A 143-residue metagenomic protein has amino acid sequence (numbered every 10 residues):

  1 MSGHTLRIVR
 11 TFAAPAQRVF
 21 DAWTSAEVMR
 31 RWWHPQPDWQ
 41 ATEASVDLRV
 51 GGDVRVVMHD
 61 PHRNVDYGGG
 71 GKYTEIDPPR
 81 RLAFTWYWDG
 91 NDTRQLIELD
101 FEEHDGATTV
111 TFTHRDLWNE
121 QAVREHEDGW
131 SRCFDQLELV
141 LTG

Functional and structural regions predicted by a protein language model:
M1-W39: Hydrophobic ligand-binding cavity/cleft-lining segments
R7, A41, D66-G70, T93-I97: Short, surface-exposed coil-to-beta transition loops
R7-A13, D47, V57, K72 (+1 more regions): Generic structural detector for well-ordered beta-strands
A16-Q17, L48-R49, T74-R80, D100-T109: A short, structured loop/turn motif at beta-sheet edges
V19, M29, V54, Y73 (+4 more regions): Hydrophobic pocket/interface hotspot
T24, F134-T142: Short amphipathic alpha-helical signal-transduction/dimerization elements
T42-T85: Glycine-rich portal/gate segments that line the openings of hydrophobic small-molecule binding cavities
R81-R132: Beta-strand/loop substructures that line and gate deep hydrophobic ligand-binding cavities in soluble
